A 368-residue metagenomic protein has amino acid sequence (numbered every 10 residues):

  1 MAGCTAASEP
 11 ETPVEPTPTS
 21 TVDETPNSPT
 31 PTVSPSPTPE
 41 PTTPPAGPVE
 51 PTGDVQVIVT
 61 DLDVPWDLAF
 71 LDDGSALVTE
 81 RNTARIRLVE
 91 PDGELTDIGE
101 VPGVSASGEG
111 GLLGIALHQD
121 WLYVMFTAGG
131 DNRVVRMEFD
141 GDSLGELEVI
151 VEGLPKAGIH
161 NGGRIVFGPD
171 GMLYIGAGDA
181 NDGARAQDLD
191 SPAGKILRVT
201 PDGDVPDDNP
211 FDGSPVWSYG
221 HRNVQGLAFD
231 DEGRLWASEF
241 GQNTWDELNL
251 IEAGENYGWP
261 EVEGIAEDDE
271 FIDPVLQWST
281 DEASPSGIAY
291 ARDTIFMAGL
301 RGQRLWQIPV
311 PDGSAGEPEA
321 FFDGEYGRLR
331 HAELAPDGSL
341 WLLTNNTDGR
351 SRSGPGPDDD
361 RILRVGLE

Functional and structural regions predicted by a protein language model:
M1-A2: Sec-dependent bacterial lipoprotein signal peptides
T5-P18, V22-D182, R234-F240, E282-D312 (+3 more regions): Acidic, Gly/Ser/Thr-rich repeat motifs that build Ca2+-stabilized beta-propeller blades
T96-S107, L147-N161, V199-S218, E255-T280 (+1 more regions): Surface-exposed loop and turn segments in beta-propeller and other repeat-based domains that flank or scaffold
R136-L144, L197-P206, I251-W259, E263 (+2 more regions): Short loop/turn segments immediately following beta-strands, especially the blade-tip and inter-blade linker loops
D142, G168-Y174, R198-F211, F229-G233: Secondary-structure boundary elements
V216-N243: Repeat-solenoid scaffold signature
